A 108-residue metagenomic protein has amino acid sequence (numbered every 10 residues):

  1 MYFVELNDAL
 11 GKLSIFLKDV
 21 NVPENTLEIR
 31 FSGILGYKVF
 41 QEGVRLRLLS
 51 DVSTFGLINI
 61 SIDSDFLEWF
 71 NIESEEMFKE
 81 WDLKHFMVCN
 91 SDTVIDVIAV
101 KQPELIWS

Functional and structural regions predicted by a protein language model:
M1-S108: Surface-exposed, interaction-prone regions used to assemble/regulate multi-protein complexes
